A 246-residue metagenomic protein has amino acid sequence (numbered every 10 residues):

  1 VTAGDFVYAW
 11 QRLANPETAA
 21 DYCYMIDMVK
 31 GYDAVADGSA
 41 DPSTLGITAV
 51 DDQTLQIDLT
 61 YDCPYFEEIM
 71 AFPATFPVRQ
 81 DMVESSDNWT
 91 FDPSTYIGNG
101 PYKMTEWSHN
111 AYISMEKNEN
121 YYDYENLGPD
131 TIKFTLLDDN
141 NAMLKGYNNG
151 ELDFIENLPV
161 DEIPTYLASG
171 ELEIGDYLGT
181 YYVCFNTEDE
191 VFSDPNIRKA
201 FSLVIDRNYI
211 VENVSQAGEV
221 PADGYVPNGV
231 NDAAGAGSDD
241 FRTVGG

Functional and structural regions predicted by a protein language model:
V1-Y22, Q56, V191-S193: Aromatic- and charge-enriched surface segment that lines or borders ligand/interaction sites
T2-G4, D138-D139, P159, P221: Short loop/turn segments at beta->alpha junctions
Q11-A19, D62-P64, A71, T75 (+8 more regions): Sec-exported extracytoplasmic/periplasmic mature domains
V29, A40-T44, D52-Q53, L59-L127 (+2 more regions): Gly/Pro-rich hinge or "lid" segments in bacterial periplasmic/extracellular proteins
T60, P64, E68, G175-E190 (+2 more regions): Periplasmic solute-binding protein
T90, F192-P195: Flexible hinge/capping segments at coil-to-helix
T105-E116, K133-D189, A200, N208 (+1 more regions): Extracellular/periplasmic solute-recognition and catalytic clefts
P221-G246: Structural transition elements
